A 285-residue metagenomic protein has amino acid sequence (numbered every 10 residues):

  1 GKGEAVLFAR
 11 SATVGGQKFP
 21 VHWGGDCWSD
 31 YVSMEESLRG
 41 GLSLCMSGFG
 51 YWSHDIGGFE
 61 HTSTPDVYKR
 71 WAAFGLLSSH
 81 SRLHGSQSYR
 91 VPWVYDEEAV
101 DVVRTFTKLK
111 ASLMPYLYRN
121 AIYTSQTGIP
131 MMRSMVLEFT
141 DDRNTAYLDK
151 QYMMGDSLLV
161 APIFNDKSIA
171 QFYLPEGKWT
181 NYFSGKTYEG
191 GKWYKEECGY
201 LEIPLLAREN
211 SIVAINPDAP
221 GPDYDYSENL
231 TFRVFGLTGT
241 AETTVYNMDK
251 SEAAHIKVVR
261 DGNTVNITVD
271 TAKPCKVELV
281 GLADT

Functional and structural regions predicted by a protein language model:
G1-V6, A12-H22, E36, G40 (+2 more regions): Catalytic core of carbohydrate-active enzymes
D26-D30, E60: Hydrophobic alpha-helical bundle architecture
